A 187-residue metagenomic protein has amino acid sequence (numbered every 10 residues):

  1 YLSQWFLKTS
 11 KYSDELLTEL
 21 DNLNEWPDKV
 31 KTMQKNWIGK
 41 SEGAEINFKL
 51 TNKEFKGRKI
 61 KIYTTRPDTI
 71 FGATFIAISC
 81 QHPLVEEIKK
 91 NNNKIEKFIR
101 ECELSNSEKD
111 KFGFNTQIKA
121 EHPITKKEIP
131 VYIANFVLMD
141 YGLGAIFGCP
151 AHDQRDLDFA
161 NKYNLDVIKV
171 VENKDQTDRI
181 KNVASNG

Functional and structural regions predicted by a protein language model:
Y1-K11, L50-G187: Non-cofactor substrate-recognition interfaces
Y1-K59: Active-site cores that bind ATP or allylic diphosphates and position pyrophosphate for catalysis
